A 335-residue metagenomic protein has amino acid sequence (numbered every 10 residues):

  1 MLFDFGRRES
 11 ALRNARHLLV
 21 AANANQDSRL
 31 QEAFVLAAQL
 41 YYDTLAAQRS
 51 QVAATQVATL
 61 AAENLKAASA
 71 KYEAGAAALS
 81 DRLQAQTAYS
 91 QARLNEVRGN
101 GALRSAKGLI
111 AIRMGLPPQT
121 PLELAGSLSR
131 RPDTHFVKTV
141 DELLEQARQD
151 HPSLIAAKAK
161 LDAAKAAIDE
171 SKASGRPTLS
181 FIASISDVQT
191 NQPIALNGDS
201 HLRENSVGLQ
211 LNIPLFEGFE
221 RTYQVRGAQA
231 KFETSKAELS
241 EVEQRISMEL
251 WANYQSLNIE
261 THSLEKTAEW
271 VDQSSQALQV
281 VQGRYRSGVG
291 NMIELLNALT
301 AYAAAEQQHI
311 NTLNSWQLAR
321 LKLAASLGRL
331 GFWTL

Functional and structural regions predicted by a protein language model:
M1, A125-V137, D169, I182-E217 (+2 more regions): Small/polar, glycine/serine/threonine/aspartate-rich low-complexity segments that form flexible
M1, I110, L209-I213, T312 (+1 more regions): Residues on the lipid-exposed face of transmembrane beta-strands in outer-membrane beta-barrel proteins
M1-R13, A24-Q31, V35, R49 (+4 more regions): A glycine-/polar-enriched beta->alpha junction
R16, P118, A125-L161, P214-L215 (+4 more regions): Bacterial Sec-pathway N-terminal export signals of envelope proteins
E32-Q146, N253-S256, E260, Y302 (+2 more regions): Periplasmic alpha-helical coiled-coil/stalk elements that build and connect Gram-negative outer-membrane
Y72-A76, Y285-V289, S326: A short glycine-centered flexible hinge/capping loop motif at secondary-structure junctions
P118, E306-L335: Acidic, low-complexity, intrinsically disordered peripheral segments
A157, L179-A183: Membrane-embedded beta-strand positions of outer-membrane beta-barrel proteins
